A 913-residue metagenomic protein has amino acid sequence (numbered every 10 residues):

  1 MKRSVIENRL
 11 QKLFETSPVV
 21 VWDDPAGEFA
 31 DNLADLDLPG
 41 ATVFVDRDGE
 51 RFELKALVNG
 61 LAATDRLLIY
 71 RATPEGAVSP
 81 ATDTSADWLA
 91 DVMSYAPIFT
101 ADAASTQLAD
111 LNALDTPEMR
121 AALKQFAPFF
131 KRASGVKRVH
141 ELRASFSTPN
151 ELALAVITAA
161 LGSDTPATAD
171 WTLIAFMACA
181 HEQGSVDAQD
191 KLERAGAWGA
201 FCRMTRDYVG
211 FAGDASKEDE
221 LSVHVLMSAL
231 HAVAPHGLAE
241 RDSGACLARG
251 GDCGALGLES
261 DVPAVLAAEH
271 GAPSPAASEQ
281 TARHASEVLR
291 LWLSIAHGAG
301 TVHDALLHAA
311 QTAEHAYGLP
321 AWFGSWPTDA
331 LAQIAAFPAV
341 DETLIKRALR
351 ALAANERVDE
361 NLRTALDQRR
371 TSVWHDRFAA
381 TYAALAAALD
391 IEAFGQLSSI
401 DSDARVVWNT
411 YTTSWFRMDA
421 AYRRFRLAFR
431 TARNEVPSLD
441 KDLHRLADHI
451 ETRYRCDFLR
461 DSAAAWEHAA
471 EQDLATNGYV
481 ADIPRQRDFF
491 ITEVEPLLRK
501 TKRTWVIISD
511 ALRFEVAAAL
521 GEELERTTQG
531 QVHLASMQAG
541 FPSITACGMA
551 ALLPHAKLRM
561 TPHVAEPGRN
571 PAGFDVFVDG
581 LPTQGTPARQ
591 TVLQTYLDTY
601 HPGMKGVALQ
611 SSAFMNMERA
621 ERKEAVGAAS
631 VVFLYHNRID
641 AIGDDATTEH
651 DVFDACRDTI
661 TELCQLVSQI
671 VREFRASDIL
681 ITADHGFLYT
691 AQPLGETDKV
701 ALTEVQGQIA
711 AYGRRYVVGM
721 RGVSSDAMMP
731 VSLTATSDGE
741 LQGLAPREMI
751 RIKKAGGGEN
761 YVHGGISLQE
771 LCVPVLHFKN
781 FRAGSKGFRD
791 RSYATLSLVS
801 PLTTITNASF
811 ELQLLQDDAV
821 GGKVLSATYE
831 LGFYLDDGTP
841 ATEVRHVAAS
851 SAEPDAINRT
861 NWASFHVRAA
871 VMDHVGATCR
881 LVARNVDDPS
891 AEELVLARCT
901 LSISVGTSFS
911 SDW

Functional and structural regions predicted by a protein language model:
M1-T504, R513-I679, A683-W913: …; additionally, a secondary subgroup of soluble metalloenzymes is captured
I507: Active-site-adjacent beta-strand anchor residues
D510: Ligand-binding pocket scaffold of soluble enzyme catalytic domains
